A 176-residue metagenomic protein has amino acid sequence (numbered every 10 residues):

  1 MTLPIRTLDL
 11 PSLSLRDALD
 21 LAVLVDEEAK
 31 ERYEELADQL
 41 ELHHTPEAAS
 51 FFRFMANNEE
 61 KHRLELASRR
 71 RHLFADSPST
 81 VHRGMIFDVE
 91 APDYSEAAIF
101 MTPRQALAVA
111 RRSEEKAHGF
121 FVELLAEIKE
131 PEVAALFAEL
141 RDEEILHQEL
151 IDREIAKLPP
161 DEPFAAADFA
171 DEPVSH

Functional and structural regions predicted by a protein language model:
M1-H176: Iron-associated oxidoreductase/ferritin-like identity signal
